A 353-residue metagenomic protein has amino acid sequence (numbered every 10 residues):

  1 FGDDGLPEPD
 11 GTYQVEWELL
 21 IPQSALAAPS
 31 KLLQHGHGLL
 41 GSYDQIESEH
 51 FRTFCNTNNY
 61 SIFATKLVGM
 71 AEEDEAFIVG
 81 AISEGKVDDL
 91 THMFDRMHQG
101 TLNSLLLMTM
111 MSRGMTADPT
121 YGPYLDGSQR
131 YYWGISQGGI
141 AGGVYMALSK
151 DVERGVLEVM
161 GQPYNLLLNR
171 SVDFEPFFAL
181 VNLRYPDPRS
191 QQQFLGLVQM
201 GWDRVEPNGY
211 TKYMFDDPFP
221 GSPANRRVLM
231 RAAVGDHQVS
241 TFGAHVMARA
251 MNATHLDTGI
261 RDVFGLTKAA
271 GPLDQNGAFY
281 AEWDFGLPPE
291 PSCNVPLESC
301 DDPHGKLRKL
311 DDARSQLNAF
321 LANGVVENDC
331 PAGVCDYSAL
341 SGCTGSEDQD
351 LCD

Functional and structural regions predicted by a protein language model:
F1-E16, L20-S24, P188-D353: Alpha/beta-hydrolase-fold serine-hydrolase catalytic core, especially in secreted/extracellular enzymes
F1-Q14, L26-T120: Cap/lid segment of the alpha/beta-hydrolase catalytic domain
A28-L32, N58-S61, G127-Q129, K150-R154 (+1 more regions): Loop/turn elements at helix/coil->beta-strand transitions in domains of secreted/extracellular proteins
L39-D44, G69-E75, G114, G138-G142 (+4 more regions): Flexible loop/turn segments at secondary-structure boundaries
K66, E158-V159, R231: Alpha/beta-hydrolase-fold catalytic nucleophile elbow
D74, I78-A81, G143-M200, V239 (+1 more regions): Hydrolase active-site cap/lid region
M110-R170: Primarily recognizes the serine-hydrolase "nucleophile elbow" in alpha/beta-hydrolase and SGNH/GDSL folds
S128-A141, E153, V181, R189 (+2 more regions): Ligand-binding pocket scaffold of soluble enzyme catalytic domains
